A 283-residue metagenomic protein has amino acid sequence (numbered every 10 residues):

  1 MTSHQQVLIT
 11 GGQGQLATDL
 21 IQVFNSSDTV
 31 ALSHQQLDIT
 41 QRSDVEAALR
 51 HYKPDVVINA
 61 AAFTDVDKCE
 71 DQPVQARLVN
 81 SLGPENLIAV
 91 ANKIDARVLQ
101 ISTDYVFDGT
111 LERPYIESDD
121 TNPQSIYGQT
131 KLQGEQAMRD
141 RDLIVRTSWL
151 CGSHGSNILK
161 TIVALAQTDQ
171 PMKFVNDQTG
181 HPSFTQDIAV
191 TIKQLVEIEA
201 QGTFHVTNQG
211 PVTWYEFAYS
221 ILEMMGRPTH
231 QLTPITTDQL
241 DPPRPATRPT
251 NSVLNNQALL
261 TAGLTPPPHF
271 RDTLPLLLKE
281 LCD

Functional and structural regions predicted by a protein language model:
Q5-V23: N-terminal Rossmann NAD(P)H-binding glycine-rich loop of SDR-like oxidoreductase domains
R42-V79: NAD(P)H-binding glycine-rich loop region in Rossmannoid oxidoreductase-like domains and their noncatalytic homologs
D71-L99: NAD(P)-cofactor binding segment of oxidoreductase domains
L78, G83-N86, V106-V145, W149-L150: Catalytic helix-loop patch of NAD(P)-dependent Rossmann-fold dehydrogenases
Q136-G180, Q186-D187: NAD(P)-dependent short-chain dehydrogenase/reductase
S153-H154, Q178-Q186, V206-M224, L276: Substrate-binding strand-loop-helix patch in Rossmann-like NAD(P)-dependent oxidoreductase/epimerase domains
T191-I192, I198-R244: Mid/C-terminal beta-alpha module of Rossmann-like enzyme folds, strongest in SDR-family dehydrogenases/epimerases
T213-Y215, Y219, T237-L276: Conserved C-terminal active-site "lid" loop/helix of NAD(P)H-dependent oxidoreductases that clamps the redox cofactor
